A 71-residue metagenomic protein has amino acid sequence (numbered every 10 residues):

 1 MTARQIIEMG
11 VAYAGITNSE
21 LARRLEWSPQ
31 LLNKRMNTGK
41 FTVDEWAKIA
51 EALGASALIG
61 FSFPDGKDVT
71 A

Functional and structural regions predicted by a protein language model:
M1-I16, E20, G60: A short, Lys/Arg-rich alpha-helix, primarily the initiator
Q5, E45, D65: Solvent-exposed, flexible loop/coil residues
M9-A12, K34, E51, L58-A71: Short, charged recognition helix plus adjacent turn of helix-turn-helix-like nucleic-acid-binding domains
R23: Short, Lys/Arg-enriched phosphate-binding patches
E26-F41: Recognition helix of helix-turn-helix/homeodomain-like DNA-binding domains that insert into the DNA major groove
T38-E51: Short, basic-rich loop-to-helix N-cap that marks the start of a DNA-contacting helix
